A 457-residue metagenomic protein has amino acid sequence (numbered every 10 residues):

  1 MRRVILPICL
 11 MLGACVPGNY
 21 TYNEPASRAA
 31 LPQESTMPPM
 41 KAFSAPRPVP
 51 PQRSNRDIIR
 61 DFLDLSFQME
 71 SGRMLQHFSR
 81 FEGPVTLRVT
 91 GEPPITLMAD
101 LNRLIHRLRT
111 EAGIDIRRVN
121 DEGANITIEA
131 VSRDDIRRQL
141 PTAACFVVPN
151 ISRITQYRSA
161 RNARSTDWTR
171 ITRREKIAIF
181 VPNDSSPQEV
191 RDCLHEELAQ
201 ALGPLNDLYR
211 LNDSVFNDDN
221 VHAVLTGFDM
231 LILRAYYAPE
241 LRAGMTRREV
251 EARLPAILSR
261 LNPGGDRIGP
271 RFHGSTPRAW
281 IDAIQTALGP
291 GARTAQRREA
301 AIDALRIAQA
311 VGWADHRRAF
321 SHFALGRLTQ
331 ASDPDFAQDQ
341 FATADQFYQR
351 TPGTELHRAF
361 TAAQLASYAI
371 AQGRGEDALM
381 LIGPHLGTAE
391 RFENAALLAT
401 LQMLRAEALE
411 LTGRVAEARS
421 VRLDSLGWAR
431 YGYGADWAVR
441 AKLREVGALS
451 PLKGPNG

Functional and structural regions predicted by a protein language model:
L12-A14: C-terminal motif of bacterial Sec signal peptides marking the signal peptidase cleavage site
V16-T86: Disordered inhibitory propeptide/activation segment of secreted metzincin zinc metalloprotease zymogens, centered on
P17-R28, S71-G72, S152-E189, D207-H316 (+4 more regions): Metalloprotease/metallohydrolase-associated module, dominated by Zn2+-dependent proteases
M98-A201, L205-L211, A319, G326 (+1 more regions): Metzincin-family zinc-dependent endopeptidase catalytic domain
T276, G289-L305, Q330-T343, R374-G383: Helix-turn-helix repeat elements of alpha-solenoid scaffolds
W313, P352-G353, E393, Y433: Structural signature of alpha-solenoid helical repeat scaffolds
F341-Q346, G383-G387, G413-Y433: TPR/TPR-like (Sel1-like) alpha-helical repeat modules
